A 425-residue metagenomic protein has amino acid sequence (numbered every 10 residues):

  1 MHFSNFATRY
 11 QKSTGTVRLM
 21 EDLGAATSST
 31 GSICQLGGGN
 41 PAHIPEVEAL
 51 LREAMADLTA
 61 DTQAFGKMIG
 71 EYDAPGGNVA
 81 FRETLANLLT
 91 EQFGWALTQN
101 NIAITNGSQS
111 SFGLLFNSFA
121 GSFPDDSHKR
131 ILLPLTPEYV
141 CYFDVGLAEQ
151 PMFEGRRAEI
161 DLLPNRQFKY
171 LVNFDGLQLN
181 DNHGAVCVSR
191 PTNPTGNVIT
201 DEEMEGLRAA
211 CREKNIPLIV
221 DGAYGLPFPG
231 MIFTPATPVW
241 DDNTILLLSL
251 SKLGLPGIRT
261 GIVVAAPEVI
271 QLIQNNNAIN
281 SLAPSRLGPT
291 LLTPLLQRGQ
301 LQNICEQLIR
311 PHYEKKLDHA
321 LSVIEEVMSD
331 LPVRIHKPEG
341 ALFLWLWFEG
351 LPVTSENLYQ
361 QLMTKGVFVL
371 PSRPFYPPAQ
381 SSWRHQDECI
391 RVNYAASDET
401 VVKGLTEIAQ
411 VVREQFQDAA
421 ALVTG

Functional and structural regions predicted by a protein language model:
M1-G76, E91, I216, V367-F368: N-terminal "arm"/small-domain region of PLP-dependent enzymes with the aminotransferase-like
E21-S28, F343-I390, V401-K403: Conserved C-terminal alpha-helix-loop-beta "cap" of PLP-dependent enzymes that closes/shapes the active-site mouth
G39-H43, Q109-S110, E138-C141, P191-P194 (+10 more regions): Short, solvent-exposed loop/turn segments at secondary-structure junctions
K67-K214, I219-W240, I245, F416-T424: Conserved core of the PLP fold type I
A80-E83, N87, E91, W95-A96 (+3 more regions): PLP-dependent enzyme catalytic core of the Aspartate aminotransferase-like
L226, P235-N275, A283-G288, V401-L405: Active-site PLP attachment segment
I270-L272, T290-H312, E326-V327: Amphipathic alpha-helix from the class-I
Q307-L321, V333-W347: Conserved glycine-rich beta-strand-loop-beta hairpin in the small C-terminal domain of fold type I
